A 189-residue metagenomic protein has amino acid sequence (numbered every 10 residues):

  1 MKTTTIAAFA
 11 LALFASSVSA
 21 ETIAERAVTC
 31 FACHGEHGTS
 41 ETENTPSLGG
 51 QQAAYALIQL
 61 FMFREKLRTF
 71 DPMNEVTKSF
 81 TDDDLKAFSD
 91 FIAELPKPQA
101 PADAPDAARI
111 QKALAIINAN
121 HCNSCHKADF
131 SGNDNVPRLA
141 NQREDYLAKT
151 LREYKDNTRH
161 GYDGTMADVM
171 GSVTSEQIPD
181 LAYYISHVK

Functional and structural regions predicted by a protein language model:
M1-A7: Bacterial N-terminal signal peptides that target proteins for export
A7-A15: Bacterial N-terminal signal peptides
S19-H37, A100, P105-A128, R143: Sequence/structural segment immediately N-terminal to covalent heme-attachment motifs in c-type and related
G38-R68, N74-F80, N118, F130-D156 (+2 more regions): Gly/Gly-Pro-rich "capping" loops immediately C-terminal to redox-active cysteine motifs in periplasmic/lumenal
T39-S40, T69, E94-A108, D129-P137 (+2 more regions): Inter-heme linker and motif-flanking segments adjacent to c-type heme-binding CXXCH motifs in c-type cytochromes
K78-A100, D145, G171-K189: C-terminal capping alpha-helices of c-type cytochrome domains
